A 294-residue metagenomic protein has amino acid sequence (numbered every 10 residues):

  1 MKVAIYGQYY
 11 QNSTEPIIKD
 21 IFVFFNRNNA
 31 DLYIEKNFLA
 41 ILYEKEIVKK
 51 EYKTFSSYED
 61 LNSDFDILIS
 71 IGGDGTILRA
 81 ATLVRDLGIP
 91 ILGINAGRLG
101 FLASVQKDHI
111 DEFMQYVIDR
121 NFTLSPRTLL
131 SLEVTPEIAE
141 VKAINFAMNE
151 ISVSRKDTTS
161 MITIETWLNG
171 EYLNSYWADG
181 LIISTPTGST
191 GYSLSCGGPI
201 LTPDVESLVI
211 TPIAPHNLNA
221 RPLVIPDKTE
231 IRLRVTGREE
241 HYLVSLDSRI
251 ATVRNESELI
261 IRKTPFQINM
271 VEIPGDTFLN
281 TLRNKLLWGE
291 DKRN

Functional and structural regions predicted by a protein language model:
M1-I67, D108-T123, V134-N145: ATP/NTP phosphate-donor binding region
T14-E15, G75-A80, T190-S195: Short glycine/serine/threonine-rich phosphate/pyrophosphate-binding segments that cradle anionic phosphate groups
S70-D74, T82-L83: N-terminal glycine-rich "phosphate-gripper" loop used for MgATP/nucleotide binding and carboxylate activation
L83-A96, F101: Gly/Ser-rich helix-loop-strand patches that form or flank binding pockets for ribonucleotide-derived cofactors
R98-D179: Catalytic core of DAGKc-family lipid kinases
V153, N169-Y172, A220-N294: ATP/nucleoside-binding phosphotransfer catalytic cores, i.e., glycine-rich phosphate-binding loops
T166, G188, V244: Short aromatic-centered micro-motifs
E171-N219: Gly/Ser/Thr-rich active-site loops/lids in small-molecule metabolic enzymes that frequently grip phosphoryl groups
